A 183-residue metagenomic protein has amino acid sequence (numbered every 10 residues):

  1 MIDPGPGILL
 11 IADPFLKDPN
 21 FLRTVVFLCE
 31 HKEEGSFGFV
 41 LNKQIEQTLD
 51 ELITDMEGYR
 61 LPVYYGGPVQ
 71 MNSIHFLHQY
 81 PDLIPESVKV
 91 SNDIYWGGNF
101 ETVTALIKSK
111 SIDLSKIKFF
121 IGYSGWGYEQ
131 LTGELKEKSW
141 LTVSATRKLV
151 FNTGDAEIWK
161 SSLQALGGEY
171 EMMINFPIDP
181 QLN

Functional and structural regions predicted by a protein language model:
M1-F120, S124-N183: A short aromatic-anchored loop/beta-hairpin motif
